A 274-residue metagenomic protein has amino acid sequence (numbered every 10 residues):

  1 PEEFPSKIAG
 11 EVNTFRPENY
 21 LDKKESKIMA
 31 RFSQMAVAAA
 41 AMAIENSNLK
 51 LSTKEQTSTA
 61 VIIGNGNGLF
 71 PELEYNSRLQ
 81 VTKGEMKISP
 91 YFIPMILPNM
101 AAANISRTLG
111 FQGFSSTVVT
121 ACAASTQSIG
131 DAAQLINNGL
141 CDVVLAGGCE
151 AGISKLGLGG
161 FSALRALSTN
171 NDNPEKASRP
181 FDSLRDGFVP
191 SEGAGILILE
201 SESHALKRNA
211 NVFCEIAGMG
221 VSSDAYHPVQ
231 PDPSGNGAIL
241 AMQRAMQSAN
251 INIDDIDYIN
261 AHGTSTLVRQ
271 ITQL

Functional and structural regions predicted by a protein language model:
P1-L21, E25, M35-M42, G66 (+2 more regions): Conserved beta-strand-centric core segments of catalytic alpha/beta enzyme folds
P1-T120, C149-L158, D255-R269: Conserved beta-ketoacyl condensing-enzyme motif
A36-S47, A101, S128, S201-E202 (+2 more regions): Short, well-ordered amphipathic alpha-helical segments that serve as non-catalytic structural scaffolds within diverse
A43-S47, T108, Q112, L135-G139 (+4 more regions): Change "in soluble alpha/beta enzymes" to "in soluble alpha/beta proteins
P71-E85, L135-N138, L158-N171, P233-N236 (+1 more regions): A glycine- and small-aliphatic-rich helix-loop capping segment at beta-alpha/alpha-beta transitions that lines
C122-A124, G220: Catalytic nucleophile serine of serine hydrolases, specifically the conserved "nucleophile elbow" pentapeptide
D172-I251, D257-Y258: Condensing-enzyme catalytic core mediating Claisen C-C bond formation in acyl metabolism
Y226-G235, T264-L274: Short glycine/threonine-rich loop-to-helix capping motif typified by GTGT followed within a few residues by an Asp-Pro
